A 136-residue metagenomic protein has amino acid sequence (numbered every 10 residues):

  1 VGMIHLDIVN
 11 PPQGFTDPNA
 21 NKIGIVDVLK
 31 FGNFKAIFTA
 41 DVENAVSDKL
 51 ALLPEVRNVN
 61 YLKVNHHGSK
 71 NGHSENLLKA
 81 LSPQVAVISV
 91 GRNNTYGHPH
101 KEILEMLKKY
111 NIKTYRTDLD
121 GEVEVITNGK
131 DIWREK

Functional and structural regions predicted by a protein language model:
V1-Y61, L119-K136: Core dinuclear metal-dependent hydrolase active-site scaffold
K49-G121: Cap/insert and terminal regions of metallo-dependent hydrolase folds
